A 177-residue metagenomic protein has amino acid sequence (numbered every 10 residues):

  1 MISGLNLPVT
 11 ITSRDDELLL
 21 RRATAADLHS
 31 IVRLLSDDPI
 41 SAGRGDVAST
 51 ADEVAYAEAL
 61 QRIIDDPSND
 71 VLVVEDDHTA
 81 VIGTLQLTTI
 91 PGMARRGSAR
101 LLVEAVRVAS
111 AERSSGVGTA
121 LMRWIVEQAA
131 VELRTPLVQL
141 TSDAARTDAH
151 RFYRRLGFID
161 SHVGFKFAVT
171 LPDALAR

Functional and structural regions predicted by a protein language model:
M1-A26, D173-R177: Conserved N-terminal entry element of GNAT/NAT acetyltransferase domains
G4, S13, R22-A25, R33-S98 (+4 more regions): Acetyl-CoA-dependent GNAT
V108, S114-E127, R151, R155: Conserved acetyl-CoA-binding loop-helix of GNAT-fold acetyltransferases
A109, D143: Residue-level recognition of the GNAT/N-acetyltransferase active site
T119, V131, A144-V163, F167: Conserved active-site alpha-helix within GNAT-family acetyltransferase domains
M122, A129-S142: Conserved GNAT acetyl-CoA-binding A-motif
